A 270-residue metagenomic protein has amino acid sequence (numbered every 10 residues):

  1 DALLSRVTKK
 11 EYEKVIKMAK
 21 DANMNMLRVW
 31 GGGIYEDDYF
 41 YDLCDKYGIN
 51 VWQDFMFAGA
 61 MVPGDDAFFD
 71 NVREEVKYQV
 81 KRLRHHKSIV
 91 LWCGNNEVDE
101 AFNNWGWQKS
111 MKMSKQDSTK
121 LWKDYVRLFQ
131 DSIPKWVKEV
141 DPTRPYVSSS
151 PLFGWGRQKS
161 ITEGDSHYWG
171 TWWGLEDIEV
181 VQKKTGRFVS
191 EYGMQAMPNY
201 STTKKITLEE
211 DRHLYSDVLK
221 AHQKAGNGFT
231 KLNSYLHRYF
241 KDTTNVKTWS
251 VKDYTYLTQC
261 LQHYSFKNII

Functional and structural regions predicted by a protein language model:
D1-A60, F69-L91, K220-K267: Active-site-adjacent substrate/metal-binding segments within catalytic domains of carbohydrate-active enzymes
A2-L4, I34-D37, G59-M61, V98-F102 (+2 more regions): Flexible loop/turn segments at secondary-structure boundaries
K10-V15, C44, F68, G106-M111 (+3 more regions): General N-terminal targeting signals
A19-A22, W52-D54, V76-Q79, K115-T119 (+2 more regions): Glycine-rich loops and low-complexity Gly/Arg-rich segments that provide flexible linkers or classic glycine-based
G33, F55, N96-E97, Y192: Active-site metal-binding loops of divalent metal-dependent hydrolases
L43-G48, M61-K159, L261-Y264: Active-site neighborhood of glycoside hydrolase catalytic domains
K46-F69, W107-M113, T162-M194: Amphipathic repeat-derived elements
W92, D99, L128, S132-K138 (+1 more regions): Substrate-binding clefts and catalytic carboxylate motifs of secreted carbohydrate-active enzymes
